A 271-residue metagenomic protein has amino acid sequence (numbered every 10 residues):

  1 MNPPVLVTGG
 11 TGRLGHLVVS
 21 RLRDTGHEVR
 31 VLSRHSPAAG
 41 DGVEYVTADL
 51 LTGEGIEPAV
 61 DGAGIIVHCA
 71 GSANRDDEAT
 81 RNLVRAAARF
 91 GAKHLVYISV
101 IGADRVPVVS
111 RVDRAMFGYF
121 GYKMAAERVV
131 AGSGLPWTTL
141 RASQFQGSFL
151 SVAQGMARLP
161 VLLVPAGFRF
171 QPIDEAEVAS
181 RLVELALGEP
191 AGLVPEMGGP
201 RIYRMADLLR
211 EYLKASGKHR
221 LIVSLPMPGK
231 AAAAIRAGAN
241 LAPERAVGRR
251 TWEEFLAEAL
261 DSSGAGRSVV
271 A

Functional and structural regions predicted by a protein language model:
N2-H27: N-terminal Rossmann NAD(P)H-binding glycine-rich loop of SDR-like oxidoreductase domains
N2-P4, T11-R13, A176-A271: Mid/C-terminal beta-alpha module of Rossmann-like enzyme folds, strongest in SDR-family dehydrogenases/epimerases
T8, L32, C69-A70, L95-I101 (+1 more regions): SDR active-site strand-loop-helix element
V31-S36, D49-L50: N-terminal Rossmann-fold cofactor-binding loop
E44-V46, G53, P58-L95, K123-A131: NAD(P)-cofactor binding segment of oxidoreductase domains
S99, D113, A125-S148: Conserved beta-loop-beta element that borders a ligand/cofactor-binding pocket
A115, S143, V164-E175, G198-R201: Glycine-rich "substrate-gating" loop/helix at the edge of Rossmann-like oxidoreductase active sites
S151-I173, E177, E189: A conserved pocket-lining segment of Rossmann-fold NAD(P)-dependent short-chain dehydrogenase/reductase
